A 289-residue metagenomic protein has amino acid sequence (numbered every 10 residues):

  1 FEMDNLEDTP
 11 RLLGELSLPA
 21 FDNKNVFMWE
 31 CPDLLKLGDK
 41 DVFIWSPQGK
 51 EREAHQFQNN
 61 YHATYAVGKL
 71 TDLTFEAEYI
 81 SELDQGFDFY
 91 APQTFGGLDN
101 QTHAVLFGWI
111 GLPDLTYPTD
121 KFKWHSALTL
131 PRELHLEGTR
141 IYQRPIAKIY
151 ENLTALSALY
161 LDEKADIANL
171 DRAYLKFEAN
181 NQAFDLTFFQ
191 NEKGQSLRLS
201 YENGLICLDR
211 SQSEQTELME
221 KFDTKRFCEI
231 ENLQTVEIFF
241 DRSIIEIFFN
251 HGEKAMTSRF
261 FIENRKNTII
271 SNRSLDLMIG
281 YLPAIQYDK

Functional and structural regions predicted by a protein language model:
F1-E2, E51-V67: Structural motif
F1-E2, G14, C31-L35, K40-E53 (+1 more regions): Hydrophobic core segments of beta-strands in well-ordered, beta-rich domains
D4-P10, L35-D41, L70-F75, N100-Q101: Secondary-structure transition/capping motifs at alpha-helix termini and the adjoining loop/turn into the next element
L6, Q48-E51, S243, G252: Short coil/turn motifs at secondary-structure junctions
D8-D33, L73-Y90: Surface loop/turn signatures of beta-propeller and other carbohydrate-active proteins
S46-N59, G111-K123: Short, conserved, GDST-rich strand-edge loop motifs in beta-rich repeat architectures
T64-K289: Beta-rich accessory regions
